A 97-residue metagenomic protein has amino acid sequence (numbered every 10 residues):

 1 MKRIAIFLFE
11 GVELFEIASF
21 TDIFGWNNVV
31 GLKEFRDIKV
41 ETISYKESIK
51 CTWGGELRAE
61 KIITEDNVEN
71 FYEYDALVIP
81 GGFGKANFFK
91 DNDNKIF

Functional and structural regions predicted by a protein language model:
M1-F97: Extended, subdomain-level signal for the structured scaffold at the beginning of enzyme domains
